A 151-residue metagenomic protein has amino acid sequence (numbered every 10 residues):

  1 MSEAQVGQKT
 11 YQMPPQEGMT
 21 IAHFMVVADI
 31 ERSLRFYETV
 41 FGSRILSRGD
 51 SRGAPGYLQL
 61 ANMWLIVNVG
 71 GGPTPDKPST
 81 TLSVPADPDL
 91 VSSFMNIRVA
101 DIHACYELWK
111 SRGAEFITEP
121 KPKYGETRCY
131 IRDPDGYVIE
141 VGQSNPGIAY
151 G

Functional and structural regions predicted by a protein language model:
S2-A22, R44-I97, A104-R132, S144-G151: Vicinal oxygen chelate
V27, N96-V99: Short, solvent-exposed loop/helix junctions and linker helices that flank or host conserved functional motifs
V27-I30, S51: Conserved beta-strand-loop-alpha-helix junction that forms the acyl-donor binding cleft
R32-S33, D101-C105: Short phosphate-engaging motifs
S33-E38, W109, G136: Conserved active-site tyrosine of GNAT-family acetyltransferases
E140-V141: Short glycine-/small-residue motifs
